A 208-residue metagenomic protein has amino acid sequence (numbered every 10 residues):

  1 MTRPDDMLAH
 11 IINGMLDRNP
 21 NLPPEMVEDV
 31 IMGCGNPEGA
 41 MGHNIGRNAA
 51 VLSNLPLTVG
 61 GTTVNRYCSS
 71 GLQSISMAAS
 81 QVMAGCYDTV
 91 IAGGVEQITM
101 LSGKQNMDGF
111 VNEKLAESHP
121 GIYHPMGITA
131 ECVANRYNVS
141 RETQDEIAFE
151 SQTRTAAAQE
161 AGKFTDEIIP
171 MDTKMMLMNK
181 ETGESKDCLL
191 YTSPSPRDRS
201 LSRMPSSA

Functional and structural regions predicted by a protein language model:
M1, D5-H10, N21, T143-S193: N-terminal extracellular/periplasmic Venus flytrap/periplasmic-binding protein-like
T2, P24, V30, C34-D88 (+2 more regions): Conserved catalytic cysteine-centered active-site region of acyl-thioester-dependent Claisen-condensing enzymes
P4-N19, I45-A49, S74, M126-V133 (+1 more regions): Short, well-ordered amphipathic alpha-helical segments that serve as non-catalytic structural scaffolds within diverse
M15-M26, Y137-N138: Phosphate/pyrophosphate-binding loops at sites that engage ATP/ADP/AMP, CoA/4′-phosphopantetheine, polyphosphate
N19, C34, S53, G93-V95: Fold-independent oxyanion-binding glycine-rich loops and adjacent beta-strand/coil segments at enzyme active sites
V64-V95, A134-F164: Active-site-proximal alpha-helical scaffold in enzymes
I98-N135, S193: Glycine-/small-residue-rich "gating" segment that lines the acyl/pantetheine channel and substrate pocket
Y191-A208: Single conserved hydrophobic/aromatic residue that forms the stacking wall/gate of nucleotide- or nucleobase-binding
